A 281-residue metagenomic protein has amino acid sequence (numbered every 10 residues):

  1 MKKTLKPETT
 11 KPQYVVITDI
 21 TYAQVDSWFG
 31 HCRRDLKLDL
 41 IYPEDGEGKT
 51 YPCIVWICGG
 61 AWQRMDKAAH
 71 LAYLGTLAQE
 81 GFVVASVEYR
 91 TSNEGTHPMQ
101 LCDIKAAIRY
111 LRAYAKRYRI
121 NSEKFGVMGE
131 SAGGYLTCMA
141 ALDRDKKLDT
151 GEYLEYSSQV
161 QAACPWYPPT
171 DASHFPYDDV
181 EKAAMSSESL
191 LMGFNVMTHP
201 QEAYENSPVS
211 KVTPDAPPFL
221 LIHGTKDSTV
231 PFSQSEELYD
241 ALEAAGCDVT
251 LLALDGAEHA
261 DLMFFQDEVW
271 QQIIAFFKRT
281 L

Functional and structural regions predicted by a protein language model:
M1-L281: Alpha/beta-hydrolase superfamily serine-hydrolase fold, recognizing
